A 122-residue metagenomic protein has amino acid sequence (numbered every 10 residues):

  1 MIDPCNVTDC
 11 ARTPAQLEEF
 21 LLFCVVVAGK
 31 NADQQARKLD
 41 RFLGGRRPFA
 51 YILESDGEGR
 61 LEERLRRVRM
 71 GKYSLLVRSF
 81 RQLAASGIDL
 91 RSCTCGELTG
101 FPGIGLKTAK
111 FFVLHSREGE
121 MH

Functional and structural regions predicted by a protein language model:
M1-P14, G57-L65: Short amphipathic alpha-helical segments and their helix-coil junctions
P14, E18, N31, Q35 (+1 more regions): Hydrophobic (often cysteine-bearing) scaffold residues that line and stabilize catalytic clefts of nucleotide/cofactor
P14-L17, G87-R91, E120: Short acidic alpha-helix initiation/capping motifs at coil-to-helix transition points, especially at protein N-termini
F20-K30, R81-A85: Short, hydrophobic/amphipathic alpha-helical patches that form generic packing surfaces within helical domains
V26, R91-H122: Catalytic DNA-binding helix-loop module of base-excision-repair DNA glycosylases/AP lyases
G29-Q34, R47, I88, E120: Short alpha-helix boundary/capping elements
Q35-A36, A109: Small-residue helix-packing motif on alpha-helices
L39-P102: Alpha-helical ds-nucleic-acid-binding substructure associated with the helix-hairpin-helix region of base-excision DNA
